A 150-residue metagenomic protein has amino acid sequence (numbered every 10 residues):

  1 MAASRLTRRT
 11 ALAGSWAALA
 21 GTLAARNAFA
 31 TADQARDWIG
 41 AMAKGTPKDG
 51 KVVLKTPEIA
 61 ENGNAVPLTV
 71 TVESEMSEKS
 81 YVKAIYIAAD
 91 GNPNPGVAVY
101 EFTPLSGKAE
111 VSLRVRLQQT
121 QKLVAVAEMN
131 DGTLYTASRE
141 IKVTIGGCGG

Functional and structural regions predicted by a protein language model:
M1-L19: N-terminal secretory signal peptides and thylakoid transit peptides that target proteins across membranes
F29-N64, P95-E101: Transition segment at domain starts
P67-E75: Short edge beta-strand/loop segments characteristic of extracellular beta-sandwich folds
P93-R116: An anionic, turn-rich surface loop/hairpin at beta-sheet edges that serves as a generic interaction/coordination patch
Q118-K122: Extracellular Ig-like/FN3 beta-sandwich strand-entry sites
N130-T136: Short acidic/polar inter-strand loop motif in beta-rich domains
